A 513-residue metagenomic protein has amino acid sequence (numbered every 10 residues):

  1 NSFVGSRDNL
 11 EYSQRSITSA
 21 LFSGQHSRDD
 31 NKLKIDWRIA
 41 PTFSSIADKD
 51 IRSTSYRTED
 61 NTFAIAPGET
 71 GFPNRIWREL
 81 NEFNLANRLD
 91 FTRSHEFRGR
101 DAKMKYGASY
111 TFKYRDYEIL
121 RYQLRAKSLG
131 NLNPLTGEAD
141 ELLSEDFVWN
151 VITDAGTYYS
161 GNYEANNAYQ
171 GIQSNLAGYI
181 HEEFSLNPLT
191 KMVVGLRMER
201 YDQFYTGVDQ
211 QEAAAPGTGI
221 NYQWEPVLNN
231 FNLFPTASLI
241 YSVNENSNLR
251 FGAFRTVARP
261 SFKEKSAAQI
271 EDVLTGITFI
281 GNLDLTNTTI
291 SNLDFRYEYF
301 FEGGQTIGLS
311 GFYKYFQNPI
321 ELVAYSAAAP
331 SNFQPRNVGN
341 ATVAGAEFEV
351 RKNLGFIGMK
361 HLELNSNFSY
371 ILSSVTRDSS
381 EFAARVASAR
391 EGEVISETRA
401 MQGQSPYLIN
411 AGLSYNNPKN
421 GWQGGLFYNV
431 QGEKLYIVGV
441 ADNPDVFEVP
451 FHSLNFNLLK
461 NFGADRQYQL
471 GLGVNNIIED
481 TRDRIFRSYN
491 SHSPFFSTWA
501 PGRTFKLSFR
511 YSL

Functional and structural regions predicted by a protein language model:
N1-K103, G304-G308: Outer-membrane beta-barrel domain signature, strongest for Gram-negative TonB-dependent receptors and also present
S2-H26, Y163-L176, L228, V257-F316 (+4 more regions): Outer-membrane beta-barrel signature, preferentially recognizing the C-terminal barrel domain of Gram-negative
R28, P41-A47, S53, E79 (+15 more regions): Transmembrane beta-strands of outer-membrane beta-barrel pores
D29-K34, S94-K103, L189, N246 (+5 more regions): Short loop/turn motifs that connect adjacent beta-strands in outer-membrane beta-barrel proteins
N74, R78, D90, S94-N244 (+1 more regions): Signature of Gram-negative outer-membrane beta-barrel scaffolds
E138-T157, A165, E245-N292, I307 (+4 more regions): Surface-exposed extracellular loop regions of Gram-negative outer-membrane beta-barrel proteins, predominantly
G311-F316, Q334-K434: Gram-negative outer-membrane beta-barrel transporters
N429-G439, K460-L513: C-terminal beta-signal and adjacent terminal beta-strands/loops of Gram-negative outer-membrane beta-barrel proteins
